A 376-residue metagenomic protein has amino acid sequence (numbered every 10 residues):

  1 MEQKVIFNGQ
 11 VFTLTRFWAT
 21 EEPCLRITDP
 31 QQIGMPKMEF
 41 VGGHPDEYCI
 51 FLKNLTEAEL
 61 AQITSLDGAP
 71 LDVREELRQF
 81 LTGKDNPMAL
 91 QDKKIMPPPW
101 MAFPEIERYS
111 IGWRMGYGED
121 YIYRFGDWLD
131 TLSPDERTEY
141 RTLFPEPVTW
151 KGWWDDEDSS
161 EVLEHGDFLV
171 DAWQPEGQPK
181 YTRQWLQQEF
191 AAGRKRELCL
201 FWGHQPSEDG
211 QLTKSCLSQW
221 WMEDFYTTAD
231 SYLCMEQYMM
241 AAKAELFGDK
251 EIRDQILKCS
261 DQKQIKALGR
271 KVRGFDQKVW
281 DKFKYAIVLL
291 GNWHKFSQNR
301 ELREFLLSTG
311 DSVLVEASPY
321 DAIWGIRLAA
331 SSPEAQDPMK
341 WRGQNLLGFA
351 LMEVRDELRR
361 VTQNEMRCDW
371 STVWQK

Functional and structural regions predicted by a protein language model:
E2-V5: Short coil-to-beta transition motif at edge beta-strands of beta-rich domains
G9-C24, G34-P36, G42, F51 (+2 more regions): Charged, low-complexity intrinsically disordered segments
D29-Q32: Short solvent-exposed strand/turn elements
E47-L81: Mixed-charge, Lys/Arg-enriched low-complexity segments
